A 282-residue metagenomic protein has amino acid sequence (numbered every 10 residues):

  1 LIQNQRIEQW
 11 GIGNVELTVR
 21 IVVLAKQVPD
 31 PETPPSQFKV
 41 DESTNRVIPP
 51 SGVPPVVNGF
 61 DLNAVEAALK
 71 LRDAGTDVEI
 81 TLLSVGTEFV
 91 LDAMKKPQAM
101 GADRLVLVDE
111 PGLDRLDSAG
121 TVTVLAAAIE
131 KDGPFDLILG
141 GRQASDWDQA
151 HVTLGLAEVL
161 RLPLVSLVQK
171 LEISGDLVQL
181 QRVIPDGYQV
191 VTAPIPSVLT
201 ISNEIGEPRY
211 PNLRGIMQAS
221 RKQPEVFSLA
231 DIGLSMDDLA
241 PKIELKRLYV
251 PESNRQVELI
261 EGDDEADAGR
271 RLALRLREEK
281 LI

Functional and structural regions predicted by a protein language model:
L1-L17: Short, basic, low-complexity termini and linkers enriched in Ser/Thr/Gly/Pro that act as targeting/leader peptides
V15-I282: N-terminal glycine-rich FAD/FM-binding segment characteristic of electron-transfer flavoproteins
